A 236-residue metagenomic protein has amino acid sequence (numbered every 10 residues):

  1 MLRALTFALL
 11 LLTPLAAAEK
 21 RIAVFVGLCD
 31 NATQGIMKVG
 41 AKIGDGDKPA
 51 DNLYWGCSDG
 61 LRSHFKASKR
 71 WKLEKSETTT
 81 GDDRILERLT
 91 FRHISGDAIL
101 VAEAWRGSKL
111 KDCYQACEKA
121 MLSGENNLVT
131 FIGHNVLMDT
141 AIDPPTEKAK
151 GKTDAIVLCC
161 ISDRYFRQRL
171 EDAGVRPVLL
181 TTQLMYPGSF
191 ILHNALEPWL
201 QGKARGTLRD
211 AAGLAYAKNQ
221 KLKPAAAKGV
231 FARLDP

Functional and structural regions predicted by a protein language model:
M1-F7: Sec-dependent signal peptide recognition, specifically the positively charged N-region followed immediately by
A8-A17: Hydrophobic h-region of N-terminal signal peptides that target proteins for export in Gram-negative bacteria
K20-D112: A domain-level signal for caspase-like cysteine endopeptidase catalytic cores and their zymogen-processing architecture
A32-I36, L110-K111, L137-P144, R164-Q168 (+1 more regions): Extracytoplasmic/secreted cell-surface and envelope-processing proteins
R62-R70, H134, L200-A204: Sec-exported extracytoplasmic/periplasmic mature domains
E77-G151, A155-S162: Catalytic-core segments of thiol-dependent peptidases
D154-P236: Active-site-proximal C-terminal subdomain of hydrolase catalytic domains
